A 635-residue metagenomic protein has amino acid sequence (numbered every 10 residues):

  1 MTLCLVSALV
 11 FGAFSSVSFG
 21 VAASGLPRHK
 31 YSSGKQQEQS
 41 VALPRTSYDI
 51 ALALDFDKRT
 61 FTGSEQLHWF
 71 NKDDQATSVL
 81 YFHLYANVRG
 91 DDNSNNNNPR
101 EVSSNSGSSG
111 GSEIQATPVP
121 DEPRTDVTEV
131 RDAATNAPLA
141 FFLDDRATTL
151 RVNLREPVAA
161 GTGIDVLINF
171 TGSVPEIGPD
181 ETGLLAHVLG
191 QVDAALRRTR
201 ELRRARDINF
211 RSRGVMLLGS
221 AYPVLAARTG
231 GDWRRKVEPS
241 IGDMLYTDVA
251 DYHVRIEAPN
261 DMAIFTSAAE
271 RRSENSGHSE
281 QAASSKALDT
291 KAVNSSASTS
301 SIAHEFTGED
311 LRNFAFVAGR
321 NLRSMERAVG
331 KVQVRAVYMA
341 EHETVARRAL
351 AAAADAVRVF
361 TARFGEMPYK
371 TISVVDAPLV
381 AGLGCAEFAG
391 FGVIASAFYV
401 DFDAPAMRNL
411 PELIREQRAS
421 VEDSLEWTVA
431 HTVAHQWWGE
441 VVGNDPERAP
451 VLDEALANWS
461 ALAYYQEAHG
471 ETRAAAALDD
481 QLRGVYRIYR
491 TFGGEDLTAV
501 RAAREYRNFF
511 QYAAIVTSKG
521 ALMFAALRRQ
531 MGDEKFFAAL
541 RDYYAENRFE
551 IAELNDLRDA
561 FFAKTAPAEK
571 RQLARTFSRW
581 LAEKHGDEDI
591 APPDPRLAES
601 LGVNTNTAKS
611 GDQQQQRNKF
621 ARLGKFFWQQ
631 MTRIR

Functional and structural regions predicted by a protein language model:
T2-S16: Bacterial N-terminal signal peptides
S16-T62: N-terminal, polar/Ser/Thr-rich
A53, D57, F306, E546-R635: Beta/coil-rich, acidic/histidine-enriched accessory regions frequently appended to metallopeptidases
T62-V88, N93, G107: Ligand-binding face of N-terminal immunoglobulin V-set domains in extracellular IgSF glycoproteins
G107-E129, F142, V166-V317: Extended, low-hydrophobicity, Ser/Thr/Pro/Gly-biased non-transmembrane segments
V254, E305, L322-Q436, E440-A449 (+1 more regions): Juxtacatalytic substrate-recognition/specificity segment
H342, E366-P368, E447, T472-R473 (+2 more regions): Amphipathic alpha-helical substructures
D423, E454-Q530, W580-E588, P593-T605: Acidic/His/Gly-enriched intrinsically disordered linker/tail segments that often contain short helix/coil "MoRF-like"
